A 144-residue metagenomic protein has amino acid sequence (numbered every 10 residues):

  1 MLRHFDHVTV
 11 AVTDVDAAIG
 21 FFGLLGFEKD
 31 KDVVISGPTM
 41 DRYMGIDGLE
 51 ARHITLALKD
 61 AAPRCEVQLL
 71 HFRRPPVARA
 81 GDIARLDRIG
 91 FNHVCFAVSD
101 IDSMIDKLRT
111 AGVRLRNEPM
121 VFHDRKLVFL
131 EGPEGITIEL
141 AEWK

Functional and structural regions predicted by a protein language model:
M1-A17, E28-V33, F91-F96, K144: N-terminal beta-strand motif that seeds the catalytic metal site of vicinal oxygen chelate
H4, L49-R52, G90, D124: Exposed loop/turn and edge beta-strand positions of beta-sandwich/beta-sheet ligand-binding modules
A11-R64, T110, V128-E131: Core segments of cupin and vicinal oxygen chelate
D32-V34, T55, C65-Q68, R79 (+1 more regions): Vicinal oxygen chelate
A62, P75-P76: Active-site/binding-pocket entry motifs
A80, A84-R88: Non-DNA-binding regulatory cores of transcription-related proteins, predominantly C-terminal effector-binding
